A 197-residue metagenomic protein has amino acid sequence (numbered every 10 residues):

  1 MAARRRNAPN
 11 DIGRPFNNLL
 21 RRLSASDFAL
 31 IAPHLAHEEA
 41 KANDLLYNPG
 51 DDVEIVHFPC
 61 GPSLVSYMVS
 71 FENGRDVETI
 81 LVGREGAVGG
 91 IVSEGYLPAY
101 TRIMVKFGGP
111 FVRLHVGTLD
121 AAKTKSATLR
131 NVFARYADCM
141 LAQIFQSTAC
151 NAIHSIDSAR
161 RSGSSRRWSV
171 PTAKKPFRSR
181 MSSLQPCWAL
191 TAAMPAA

Functional and structural regions predicted by a protein language model:
M1-K41, A87, V92-E94: Cyclic nucleotide-binding regulatory module and flanking cytosolic helices
S26, G61, G86, G117-T118 (+1 more regions): Alpha-helix/helix-capping structural signal
E38-E39, L46-P49, V170: Small beta-barrel nucleic-acid-binding modules, principally OB-folds
D44-G108: Cyclic nucleotide-binding regulatory domains
I80-D138, A142-Q146: Cyclic-nucleotide recognition modules
K123-A192: Polybasic "coupling" helices that flank or enter modular domains
